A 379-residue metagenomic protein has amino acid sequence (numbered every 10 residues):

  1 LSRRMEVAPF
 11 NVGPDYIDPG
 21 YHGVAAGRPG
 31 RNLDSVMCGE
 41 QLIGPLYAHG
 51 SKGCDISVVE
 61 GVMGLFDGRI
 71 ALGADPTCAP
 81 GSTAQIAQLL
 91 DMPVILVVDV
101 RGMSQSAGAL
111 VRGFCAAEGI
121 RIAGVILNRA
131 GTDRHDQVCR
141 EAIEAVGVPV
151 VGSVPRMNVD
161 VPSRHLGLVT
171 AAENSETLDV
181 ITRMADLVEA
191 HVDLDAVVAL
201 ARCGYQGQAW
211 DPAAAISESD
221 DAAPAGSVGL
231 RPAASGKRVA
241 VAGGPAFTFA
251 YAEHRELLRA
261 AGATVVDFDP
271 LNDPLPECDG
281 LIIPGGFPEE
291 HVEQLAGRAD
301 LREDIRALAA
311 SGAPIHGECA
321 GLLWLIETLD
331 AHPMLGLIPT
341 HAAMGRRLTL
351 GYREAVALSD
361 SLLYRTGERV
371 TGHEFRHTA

Functional and structural regions predicted by a protein language model:
S2-L90, V98-R121, D133-Q137: ATP-dependent carboxylate-amine ligase catalytic core
M5-A8, G236-R238, M334: Residues that mark the start of a beta-strand
N11-V12, P149-N158, T264-N272: Beta-strand->loop->alpha-helix junctions that form or flank phosphate-binding loops in nucleotide-handling enzymes
G23, A233-S235, T248-T264, P270 (+2 more regions): C-terminal and late-domain segments of enzyme folds
V58-E60, I95-V97, I126, A240 (+1 more regions): Structural motif
S104-R231: Internal gly/pro-rich beta-alpha loop/helix module that stabilizes soluble enzyme cofactors or their anionic handles
K237-A310: Phosphate-binding active sites in nucleotide-utilizing proteins
P288-L363: Cysteine-nucleophile active-site neighborhood
